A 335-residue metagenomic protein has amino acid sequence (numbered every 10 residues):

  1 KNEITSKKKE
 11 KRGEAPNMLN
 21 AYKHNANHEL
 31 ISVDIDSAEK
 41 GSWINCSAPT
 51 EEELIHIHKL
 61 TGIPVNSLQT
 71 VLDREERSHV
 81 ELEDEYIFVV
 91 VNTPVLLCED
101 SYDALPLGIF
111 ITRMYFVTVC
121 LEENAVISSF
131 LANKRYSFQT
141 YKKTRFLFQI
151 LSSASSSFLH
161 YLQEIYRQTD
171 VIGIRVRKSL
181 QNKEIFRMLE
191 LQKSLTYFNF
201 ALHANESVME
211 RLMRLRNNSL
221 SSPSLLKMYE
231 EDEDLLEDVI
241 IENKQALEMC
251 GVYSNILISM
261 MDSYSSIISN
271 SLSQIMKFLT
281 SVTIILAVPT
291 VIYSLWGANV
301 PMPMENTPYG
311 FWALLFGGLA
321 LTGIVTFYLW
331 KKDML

Functional and structural regions predicted by a protein language model:
K1-S221, K227-M228, L235-D238, E242-M249 (+2 more regions): Peripheral, non-transmembrane regulatory/ligand-interaction domains of membrane transport proteins
G62, I241-L335: Hydrophobic alpha-helical transmembrane segments and their immediately adjacent juxtamembrane loops
K193, L215-L235, Y264-I284: Charge-rich, acidic-biased intrinsically disordered regions
